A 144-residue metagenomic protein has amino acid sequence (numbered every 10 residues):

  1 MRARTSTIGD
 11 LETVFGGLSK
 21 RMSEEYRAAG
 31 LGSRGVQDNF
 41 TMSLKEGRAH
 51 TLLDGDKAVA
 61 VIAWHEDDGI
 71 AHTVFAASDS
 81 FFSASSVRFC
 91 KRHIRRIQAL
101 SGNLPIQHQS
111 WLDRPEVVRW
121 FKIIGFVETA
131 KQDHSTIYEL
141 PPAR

Functional and structural regions predicted by a protein language model:
M1-L18, M22-E25: A short beta-loop-alpha structural element at the N-terminal edge of CoA-dependent acyl/N-acetyltransferase catalytic
R27-R48: Active-site rim helix/loop that mediates acceptor-substrate recognition in acyltransferases
E46-V61: Conserved beta-hairpin
K57-A60, G125, A130: A structural microfeature
D67-F81, T136: Conserved acetyl-CoA binding element of GNAT-fold acetyltransferases
S83-A99, R119, I123: Conserved acetyl-CoA-binding loop-helix of GNAT-fold acetyltransferases
N103-K122, Q132: Conserved beta-strand-loop-alpha-helix junction that forms the acyl-donor binding cleft
V127-E139: Conserved catalytic-core motifs of GNAT/GCN5-like acyltransferases
